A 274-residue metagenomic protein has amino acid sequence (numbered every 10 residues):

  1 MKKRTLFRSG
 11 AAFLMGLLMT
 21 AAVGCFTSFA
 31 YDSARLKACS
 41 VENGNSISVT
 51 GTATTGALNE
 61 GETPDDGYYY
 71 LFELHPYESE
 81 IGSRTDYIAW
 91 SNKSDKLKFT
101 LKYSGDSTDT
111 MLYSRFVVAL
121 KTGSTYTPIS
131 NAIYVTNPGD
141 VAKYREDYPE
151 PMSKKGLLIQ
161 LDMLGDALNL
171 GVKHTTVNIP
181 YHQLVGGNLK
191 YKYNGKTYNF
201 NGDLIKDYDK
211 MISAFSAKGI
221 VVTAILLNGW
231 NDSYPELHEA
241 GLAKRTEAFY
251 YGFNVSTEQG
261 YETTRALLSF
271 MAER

Functional and structural regions predicted by a protein language model:
K2-L14: Bacterial N-terminal signal peptides that target proteins for export
A12-A22: Bacterial N-terminal signal peptides
L14, D162, K210: Short Gly/charged-rich anion-binding patches and loops
A21-S33: Sec-dependent signal peptide cleavage junction
Y31-R145: Beta-strand-enriched, solvent-exposed domains that form extended recognition/catalytic surfaces
I129-Y181: Boundary/entry segment of secreted carbohydrate-active catalytic domains
L170-Y191, Y198-R274: Substrate-binding cleft and catalytic face of glycoside hydrolase catalytic domains, especially the flexible beta-alpha
